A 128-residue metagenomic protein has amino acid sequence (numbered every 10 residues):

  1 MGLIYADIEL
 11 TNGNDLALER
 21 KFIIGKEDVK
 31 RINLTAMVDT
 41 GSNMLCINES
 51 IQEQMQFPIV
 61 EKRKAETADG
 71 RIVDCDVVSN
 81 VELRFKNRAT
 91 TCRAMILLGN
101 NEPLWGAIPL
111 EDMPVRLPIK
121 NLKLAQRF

Functional and structural regions predicted by a protein language model:
M1-F128: Pepsin/retropepsin-fold aspartyl endopeptidases
